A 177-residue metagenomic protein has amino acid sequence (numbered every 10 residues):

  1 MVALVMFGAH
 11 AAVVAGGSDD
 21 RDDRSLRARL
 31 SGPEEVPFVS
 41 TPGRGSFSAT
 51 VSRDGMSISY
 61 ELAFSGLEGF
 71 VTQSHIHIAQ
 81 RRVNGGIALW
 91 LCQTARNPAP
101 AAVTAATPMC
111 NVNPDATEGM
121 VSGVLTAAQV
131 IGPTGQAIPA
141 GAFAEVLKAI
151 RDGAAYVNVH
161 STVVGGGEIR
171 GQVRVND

Functional and structural regions predicted by a protein language model:
M1-A9: Bacterial N-terminal signal peptides
A12-D177: N-terminal leader/targeting pre-sequences
